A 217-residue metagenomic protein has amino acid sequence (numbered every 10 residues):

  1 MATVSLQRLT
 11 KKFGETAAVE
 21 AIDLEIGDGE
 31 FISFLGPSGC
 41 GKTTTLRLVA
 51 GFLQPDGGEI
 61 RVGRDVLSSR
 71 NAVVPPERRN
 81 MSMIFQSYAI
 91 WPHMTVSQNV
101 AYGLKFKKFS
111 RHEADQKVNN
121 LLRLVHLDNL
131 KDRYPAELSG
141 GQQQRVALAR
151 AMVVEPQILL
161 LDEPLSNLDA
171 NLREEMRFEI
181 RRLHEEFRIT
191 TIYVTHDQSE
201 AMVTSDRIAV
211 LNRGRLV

Functional and structural regions predicted by a protein language model:
I22-S33: Pre-Walker A (P-loop) beta-loop-beta motif of ABC nucleotide-binding domains
L35-P37: The feature captures the beta-strand-to-loop junction immediately N-terminal to the Walker
T43-L46, V146: ABC ATPase nucleotide-binding domain helices that frame the ATP-binding cleft
A50: Helix-to-loop junction immediately C-terminal to a conserved catalytic motif
E59-R79, F109-A114: ABC ATPase NBD Q-loop/coupling interface
N80-S82, I90-V217: ABC ATPase nucleotide-binding domains
